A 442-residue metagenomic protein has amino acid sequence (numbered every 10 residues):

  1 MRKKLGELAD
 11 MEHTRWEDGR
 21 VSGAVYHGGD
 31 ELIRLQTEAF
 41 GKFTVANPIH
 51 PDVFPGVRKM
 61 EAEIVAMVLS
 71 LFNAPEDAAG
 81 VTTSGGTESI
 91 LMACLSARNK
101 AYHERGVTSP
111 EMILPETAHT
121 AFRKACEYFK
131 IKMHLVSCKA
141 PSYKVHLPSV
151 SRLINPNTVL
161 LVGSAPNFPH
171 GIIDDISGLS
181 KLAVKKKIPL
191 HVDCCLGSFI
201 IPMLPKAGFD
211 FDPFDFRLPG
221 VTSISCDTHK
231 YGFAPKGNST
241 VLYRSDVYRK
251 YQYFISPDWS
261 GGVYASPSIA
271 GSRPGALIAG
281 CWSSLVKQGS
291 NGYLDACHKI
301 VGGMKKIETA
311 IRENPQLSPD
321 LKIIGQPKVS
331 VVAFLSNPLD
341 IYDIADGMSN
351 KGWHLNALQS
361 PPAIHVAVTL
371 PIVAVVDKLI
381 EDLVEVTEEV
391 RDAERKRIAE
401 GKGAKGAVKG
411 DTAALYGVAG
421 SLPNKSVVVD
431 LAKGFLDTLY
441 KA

Functional and structural regions predicted by a protein language model:
M1-R58, A62-A66, S70, L294 (+2 more regions): Non-catalytic terminal extensions of PLP-dependent enzymes
V53-V57, G80-T87, L114-P115, G325 (+1 more regions): Active-site nucleophile and cofactor-binding loops and adjacent substrate-binding regions of central metabolic enzymes
E61-A66, D77-G106, F122-A125: Conserved beta-loop-alpha segment that forms the PLP phosphate-binding cup at the N-terminus of a helix
E76-D77, I324-V331, Q359-A363: Short Gly/Ser/Thr- and Asp/Glu-enriched loop/turn motifs at secondary-structure junctions
Y102-V159: PLP-dependent aminotransferase-like
V145-V192: Active-site phosphate-binding strand-loop segment of PLP-dependent enzymes
L147-S149, I173-K185, G197-S223: Active-site pre-lysine segment of PLP-dependent enzymes
M203-S330, F334-L339: Active-site C-terminal subdomain of aminotransferase-like
